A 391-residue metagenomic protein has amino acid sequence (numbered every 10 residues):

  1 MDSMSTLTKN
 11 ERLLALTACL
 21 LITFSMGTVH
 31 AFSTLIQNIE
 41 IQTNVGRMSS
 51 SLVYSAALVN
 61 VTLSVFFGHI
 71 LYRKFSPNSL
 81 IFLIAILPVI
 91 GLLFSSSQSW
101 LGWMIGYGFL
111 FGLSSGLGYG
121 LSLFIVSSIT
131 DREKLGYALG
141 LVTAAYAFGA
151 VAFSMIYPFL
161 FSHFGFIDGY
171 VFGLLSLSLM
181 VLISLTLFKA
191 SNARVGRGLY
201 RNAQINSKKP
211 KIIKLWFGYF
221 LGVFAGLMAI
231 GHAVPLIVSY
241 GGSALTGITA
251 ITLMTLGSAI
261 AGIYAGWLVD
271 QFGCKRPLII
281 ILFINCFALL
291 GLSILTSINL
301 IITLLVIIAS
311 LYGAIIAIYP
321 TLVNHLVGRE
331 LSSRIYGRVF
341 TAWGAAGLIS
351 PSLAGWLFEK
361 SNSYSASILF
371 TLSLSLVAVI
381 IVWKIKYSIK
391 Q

Functional and structural regions predicted by a protein language model:
F32-I36, P210-A265: Extracytoplasmic gate region of multi-pass secondary transporters
I39-E40, L71-Y72, A152, I156-G165 (+3 more regions): Interfacial helix-cap and linker-helix signal at transmembrane-aqueous boundaries of multi-pass secondary transporters
S64-S76, G262-G273, F358-E359: Helix-to-loop junctions at the C-terminal end of transmembrane segments in multipass secondary transporters
G102-L117, L300-A314: Hydrophobic core of transmembrane alpha-helices in multi-pass small-molecule transporters, especially MFS/SLC-type
L117-T130, A314-V327: Intracellular juxtamembrane helix-capping segments at the cytosolic ends of symmetry-related transmembrane helices
V142-N192: Helix-loop-helix hairpin linking two adjacent transmembrane segments in secondary transporters
M254-S258, V269-L322: C-terminal transmembrane helical hairpin of 12-TM major facilitator-type secondary transporters
R329-S361: A late C-terminal transmembrane helix in Major Facilitator Superfamily
